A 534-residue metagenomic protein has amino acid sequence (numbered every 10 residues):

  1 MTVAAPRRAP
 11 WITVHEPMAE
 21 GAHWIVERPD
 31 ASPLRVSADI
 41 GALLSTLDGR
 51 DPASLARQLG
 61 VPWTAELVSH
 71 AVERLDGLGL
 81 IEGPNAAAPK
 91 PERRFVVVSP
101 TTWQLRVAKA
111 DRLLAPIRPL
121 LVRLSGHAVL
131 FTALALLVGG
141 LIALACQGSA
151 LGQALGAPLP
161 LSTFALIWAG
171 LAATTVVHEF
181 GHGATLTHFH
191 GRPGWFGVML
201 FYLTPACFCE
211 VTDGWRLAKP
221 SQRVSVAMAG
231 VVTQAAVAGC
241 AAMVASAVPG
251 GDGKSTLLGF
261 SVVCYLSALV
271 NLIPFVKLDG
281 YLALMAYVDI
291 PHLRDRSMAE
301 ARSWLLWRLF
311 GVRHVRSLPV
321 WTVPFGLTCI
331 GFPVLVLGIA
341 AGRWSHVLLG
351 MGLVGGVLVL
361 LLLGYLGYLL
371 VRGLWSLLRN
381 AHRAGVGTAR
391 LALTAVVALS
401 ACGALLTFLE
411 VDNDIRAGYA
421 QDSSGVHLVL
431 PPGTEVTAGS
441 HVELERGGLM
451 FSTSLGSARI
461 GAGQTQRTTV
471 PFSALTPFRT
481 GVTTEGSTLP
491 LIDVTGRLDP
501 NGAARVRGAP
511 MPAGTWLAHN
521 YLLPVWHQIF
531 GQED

Functional and structural regions predicted by a protein language model:
M1-P29: Long, low-complexity, charged/polar intrinsically disordered regions in eukaryotic proteins
D30-I117: Long, charge-rich, low-complexity alpha-helical segments
S99-V198, C240-M243, A247: Core alpha-helical transmembrane segments of integral membrane proteins
R118-A133, D213-Q234, L305-L335, T388-A395: Loop-to-transmembrane boundary segments
P160-H314: Membrane-embedded catalytic scaffold of the fatty acid hydroxylase/desaturase
V323-W375: Membrane-embedded alpha-helical segments of integral membrane proteins
A381-N413: Internal/C-terminal transmembrane anchor helices
T388, L406-D534: Hydrophobic alpha-helical membrane-insertion signals
